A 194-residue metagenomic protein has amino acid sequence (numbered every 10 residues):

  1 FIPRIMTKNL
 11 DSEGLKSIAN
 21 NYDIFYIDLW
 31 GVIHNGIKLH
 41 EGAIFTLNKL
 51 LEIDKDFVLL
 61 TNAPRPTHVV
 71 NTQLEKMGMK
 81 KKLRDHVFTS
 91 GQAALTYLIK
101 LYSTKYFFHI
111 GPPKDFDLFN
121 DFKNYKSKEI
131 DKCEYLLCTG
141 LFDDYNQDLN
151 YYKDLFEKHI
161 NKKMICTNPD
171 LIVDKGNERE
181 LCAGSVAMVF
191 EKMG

Functional and structural regions predicted by a protein language model:
I2-G194: HAD-like aspartate-dependent phosphatase fold
